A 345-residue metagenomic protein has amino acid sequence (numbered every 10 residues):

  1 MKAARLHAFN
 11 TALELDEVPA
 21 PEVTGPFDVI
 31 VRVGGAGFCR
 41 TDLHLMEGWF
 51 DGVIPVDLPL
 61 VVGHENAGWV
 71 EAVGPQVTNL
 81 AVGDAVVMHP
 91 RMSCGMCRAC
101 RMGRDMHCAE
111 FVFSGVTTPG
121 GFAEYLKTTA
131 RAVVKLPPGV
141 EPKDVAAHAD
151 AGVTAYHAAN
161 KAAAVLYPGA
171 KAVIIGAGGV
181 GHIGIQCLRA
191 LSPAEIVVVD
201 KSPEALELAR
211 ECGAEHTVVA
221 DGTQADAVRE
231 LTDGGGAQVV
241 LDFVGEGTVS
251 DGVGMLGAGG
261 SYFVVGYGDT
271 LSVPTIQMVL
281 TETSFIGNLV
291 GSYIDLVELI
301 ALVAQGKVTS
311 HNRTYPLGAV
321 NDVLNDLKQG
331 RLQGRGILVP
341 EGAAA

Functional and structural regions predicted by a protein language model:
A20-P21, D57-G63, S114-T118, E124 (+1 more regions): Short Gly/Pro-enriched turn/cap motifs at secondary-structure boundaries
P21-A36, F50-R98, A132, P137-V140: Glycine-rich beta-strand-centered segment in the early N-terminal region that forms part of a ligand/cofactor-binding
R32, P203, V239, S250 (+2 more regions): C-terminal hydrophobic helical "lid"/dimerization subdomain of Rossmann-like NAD(P)H-dependent oxidoreductases
P55, M92-I175: NAD(P)H dinucleotide-binding glycine-rich loop of Rossmann-like/cofactor-binding domains, especially the beta1-alpha1
P138-G222, D226-A227: Mid-domain Rossmann-like dinucleotide-binding core that forms the NAD(H)/NADP(H) cofactor-binding site
A163-K171, L191, L206-I286, A343-A345: Glycine-rich cofactor phosphate-binding loops and adjacent beta1-alpha1 units of small-molecule cofactor enzyme domains
S202, G268, G291: Residues in the short beta-alpha loop(s) of Rossmann-like NAD(P)-binding domains
G260-F263, V273-R313: Rossmann-fold dehydrogenase core element
